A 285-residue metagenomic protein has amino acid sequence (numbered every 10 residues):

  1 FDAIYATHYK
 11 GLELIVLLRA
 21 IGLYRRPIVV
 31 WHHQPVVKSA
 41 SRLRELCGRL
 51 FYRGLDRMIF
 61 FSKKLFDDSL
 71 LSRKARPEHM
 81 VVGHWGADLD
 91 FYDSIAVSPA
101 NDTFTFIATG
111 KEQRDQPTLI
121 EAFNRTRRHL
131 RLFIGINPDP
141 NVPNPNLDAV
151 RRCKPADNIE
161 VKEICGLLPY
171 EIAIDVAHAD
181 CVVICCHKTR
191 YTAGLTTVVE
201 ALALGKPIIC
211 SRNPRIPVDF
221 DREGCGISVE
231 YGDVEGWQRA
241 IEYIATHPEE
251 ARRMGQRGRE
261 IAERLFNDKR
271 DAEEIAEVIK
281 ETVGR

Functional and structural regions predicted by a protein language model:
K38-I59: Membrane-proximal helix-turn-helix segments that form the acceptor-binding/catalytic region of lipid-linked
D56-M80, A87-Y92: A short, active-site helix/loop in glycosyltransferases that binds the activated sugar's phosphate group
L71, G86-T103, P117: Acidic anion/phosphate-binding donor-loop and adjacent secondary structure in glycosyltransferase catalytic cores
S98-R114, L119-F133: Conserved donor-binding/catalytic core segment of Leloir-type glycosyltransferases
I134, P143-V176: Nucleotide-activated donor-binding/catalytic signature segment of Leloir-type glycosyltransferases, i.e., the conserved
V176-Y191, K206: Acidic donor-binding loop of glycosyltransferase active sites
R222-E223, I227-V234, Y243-E249: Conserved acidic donor-binding segment of nucleotide-sugar-dependent glycosyltransferases
R239, Y243, E250-L265, E274-E277: A short, well-ordered alpha-helix in the C-terminal region of glycosyltransferases
